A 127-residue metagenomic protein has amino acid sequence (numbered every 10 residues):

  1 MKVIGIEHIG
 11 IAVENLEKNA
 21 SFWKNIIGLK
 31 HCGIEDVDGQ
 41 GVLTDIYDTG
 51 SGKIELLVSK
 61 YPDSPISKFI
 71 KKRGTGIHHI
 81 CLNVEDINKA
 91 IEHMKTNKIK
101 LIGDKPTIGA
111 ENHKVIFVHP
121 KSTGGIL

Functional and structural regions predicted by a protein language model:
M1-K18, T75-V84: N-terminal beta-strand motif that seeds the catalytic metal site of vicinal oxygen chelate
M1-K2, D45-D48, L82, I91-L127: Vicinal oxygen chelate
N19-K24, M94: Conserved active-site tyrosine of GNAT-family acetyltransferases
N25-H31, I99-I102: Short Pro/Gly-enriched beta-strand edge/turn motifs at strand-loop
K30-K71, E111-L127: Conserved short beta-strand elements that form part of the metal-binding/catalytic scaffold of enzyme active sites
I70-T96: Short, solvent-exposed interaction modules
